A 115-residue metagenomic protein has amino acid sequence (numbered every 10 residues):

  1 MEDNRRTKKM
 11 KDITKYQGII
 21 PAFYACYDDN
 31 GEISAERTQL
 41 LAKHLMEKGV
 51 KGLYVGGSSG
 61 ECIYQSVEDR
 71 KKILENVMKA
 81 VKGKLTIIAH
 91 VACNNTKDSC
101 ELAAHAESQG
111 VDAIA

Functional and structural regions predicted by a protein language model:
M1-K9: Short, Lys/Arg-enriched N-terminal segments with co-localized hydrophobic residues within the first ~10-30 amino acids
K11-P21, C26-A115: Active-site beta->alpha loop and helix N-cap motifs at the rims of alpha/beta catalytic domains
